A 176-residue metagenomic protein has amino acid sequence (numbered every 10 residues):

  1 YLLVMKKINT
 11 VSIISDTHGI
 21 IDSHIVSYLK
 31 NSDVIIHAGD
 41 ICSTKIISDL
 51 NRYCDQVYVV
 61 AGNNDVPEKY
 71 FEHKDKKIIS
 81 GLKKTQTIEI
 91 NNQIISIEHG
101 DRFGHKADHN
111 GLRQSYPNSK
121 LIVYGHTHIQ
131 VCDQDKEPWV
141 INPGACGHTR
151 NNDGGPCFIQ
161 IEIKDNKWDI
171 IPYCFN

Functional and structural regions predicted by a protein language model:
Y1-I8, K164-N166, N176: Short, Lys/Arg-enriched, disordered terminal segments
L3-Y53, E72-K84, N92, D153-P156: N-terminal active-site segment of His-dependent metallophosphoesterases
I13-S15, I35-D40, Y58-N63, S96-H99 (+2 more regions): Active-site neighborhood of phospho(di)ester-bond hydrolases with catalytic His/Asp-centered motifs
G19, S43, R102, I129 (+1 more regions): Short active-site segment of divalent metal-dependent hydrolases/proteases that encodes the spacing between
I20-S27, I97-Y116: Pre-active-site segment of Zn-dependent metallo-hydrolases
Y58, H105-I171: Conserved beta-sheet core of the metallophosphoesterase superfamily
Y58-G62, V66-H105: Helix-adjacent hinge/juxtasegments
I90, H99-G100, I163, P172-C174: Residue-level recognition of conserved beta-strand positions in structured domain cores
